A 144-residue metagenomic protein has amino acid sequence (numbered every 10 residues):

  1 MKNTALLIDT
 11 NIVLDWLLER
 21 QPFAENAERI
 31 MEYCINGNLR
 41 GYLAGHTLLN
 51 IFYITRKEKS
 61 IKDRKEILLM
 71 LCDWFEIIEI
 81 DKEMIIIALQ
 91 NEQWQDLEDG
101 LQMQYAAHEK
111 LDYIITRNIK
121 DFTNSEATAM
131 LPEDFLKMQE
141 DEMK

Functional and structural regions predicted by a protein language model:
M1-Y42, R56-D63, N124, L136-K144: Short, well-structured N-terminal submotif of metal-dependent ribonuclease cores
A5, R40, I77, I114 (+1 more regions): A residue-level structural signature of the nucleotidyltransferase/glycosyltransferase Rossmann-like core
I12-V13, N50-I51, I87: A general alpha-helix detector
A24, L48-L49, I85, L136: Alpha-helix N-cap/helix-start and coil->helix boundary motif
E28, H46-E76, E83: Active-site-proximal, substrate-binding regions of enzyme catalytic domains and RNA-binding/basic surfaces
R64-I85, F122-K144: Short acidic, glycine/proline-enriched helix-loop-strand junctions
E76-I119: Active-site neighborhoods of divalent-metal-dependent phosphate/nucleic-acid chemistry enzymes
